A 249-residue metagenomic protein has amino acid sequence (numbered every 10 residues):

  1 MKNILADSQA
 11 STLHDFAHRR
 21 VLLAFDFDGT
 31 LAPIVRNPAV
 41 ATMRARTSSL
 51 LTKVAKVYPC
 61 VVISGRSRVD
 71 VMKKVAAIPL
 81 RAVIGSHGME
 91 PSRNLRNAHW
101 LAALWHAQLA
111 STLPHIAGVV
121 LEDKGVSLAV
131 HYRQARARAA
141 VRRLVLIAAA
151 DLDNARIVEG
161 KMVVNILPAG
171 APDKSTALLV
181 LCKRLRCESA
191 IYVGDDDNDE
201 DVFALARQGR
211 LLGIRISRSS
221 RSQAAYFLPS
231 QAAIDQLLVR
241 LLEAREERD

Functional and structural regions predicted by a protein language model:
M1-F27, L31-A39, R46, K183-S189 (+1 more regions): Non-catalytic pre-domain segments flanking phosphatase-related domains
K2-A6, S175-D249: Mg2+-dependent phosphoryl-transfer enzymes with acidic/Ser/Thr/Gly-rich catalytic loops
L22, P59-V61, A82, R156 (+2 more regions): Proline-centered loop/turn at the N-terminus of a beta-strand
G29, V83, V130, L178 (+1 more regions): Residue-level signal for inorganic ion chemistry
R36, A41-K124: Active-site phosphate-binding/coordination module
S67-S86, R136-R156: Substrate-recognition/cap helix-loop segment adjacent to the acidic, metal-dependent catalytic center of Asp-based
I84-S111, V158-C187: Substrate-recognition "cap/lid" segment bordering the active-site pocket of phosphatases
V120-R136, A155-P168: Charged, glycine-interspersed solvent-exposed loop segments at helix/strand-loop junctions that cap or gate access
